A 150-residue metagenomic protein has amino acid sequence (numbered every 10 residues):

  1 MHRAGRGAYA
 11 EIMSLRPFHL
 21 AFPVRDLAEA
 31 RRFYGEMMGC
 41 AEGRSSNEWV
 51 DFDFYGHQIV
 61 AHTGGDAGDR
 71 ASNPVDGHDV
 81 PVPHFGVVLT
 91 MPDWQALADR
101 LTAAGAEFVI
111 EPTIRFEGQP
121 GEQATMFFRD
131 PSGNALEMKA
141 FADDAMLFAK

Functional and structural regions predicted by a protein language model:
R3-I12: Short, Lys/Arg-enriched N-terminal segments with co-localized hydrophobic residues within the first ~10-30 amino acids
E11-F18, C40-M91, A96-R129, F141-K150: Vicinal oxygen chelate
A28-E29, P92: Short alpha-helical
A30-G35, L101, G133: Conserved active-site tyrosine of GNAT-family acetyltransferases
A135-M138: Short glycine-/small-residue motifs
